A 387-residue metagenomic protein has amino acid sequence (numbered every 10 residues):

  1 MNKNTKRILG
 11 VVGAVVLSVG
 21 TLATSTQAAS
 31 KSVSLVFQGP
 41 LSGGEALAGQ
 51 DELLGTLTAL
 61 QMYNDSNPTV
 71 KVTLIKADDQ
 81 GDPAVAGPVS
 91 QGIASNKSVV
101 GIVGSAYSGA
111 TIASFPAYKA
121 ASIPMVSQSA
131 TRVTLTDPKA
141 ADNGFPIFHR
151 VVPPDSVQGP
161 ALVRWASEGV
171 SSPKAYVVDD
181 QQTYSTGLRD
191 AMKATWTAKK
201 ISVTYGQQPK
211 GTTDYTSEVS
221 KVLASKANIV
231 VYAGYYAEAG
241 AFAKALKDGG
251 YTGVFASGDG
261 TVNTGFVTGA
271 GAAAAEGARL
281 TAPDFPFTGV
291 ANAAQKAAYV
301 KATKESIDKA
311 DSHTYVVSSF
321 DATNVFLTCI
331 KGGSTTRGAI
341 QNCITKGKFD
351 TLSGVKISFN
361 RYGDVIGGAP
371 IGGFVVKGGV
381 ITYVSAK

Functional and structural regions predicted by a protein language model:
M1-S34, D65, K387: Short, low-complexity disordered leader/linker segments with a strong preference for bacterial N-terminal type II
N4, S32, L47-L54, M62-P138 (+1 more regions): Beta-alpha junction/loop-to-helix N-cap segments that form part of ligand/metal-binding clefts
Q27-F37, D65-K71, S167-P173: Immediate post-signal peptide segment of exported/extracytoplasmic ligand-binding proteins
V33-L57, A77-A84, A106-Y107, V178-T186 (+2 more regions): Extracytoplasmic "Venus flytrap"
G49-L53, G101-A113, Q128-L135, Y232-G240 (+4 more regions): Ligand-binding clamshell of periplasmic/extracellular solute-binding protein-like
V85-P88, S95, V133-T134, G144-G250 (+1 more regions): Extracellular/periplasmic Venus flytrap/periplasmic-binding protein
A243-F320, V380-Y383: Extracellular/periplasmic periplasmic-binding protein-like sensory domains
A302-V317, T323-V380: Segments of small-molecule ligand-sensing domains
